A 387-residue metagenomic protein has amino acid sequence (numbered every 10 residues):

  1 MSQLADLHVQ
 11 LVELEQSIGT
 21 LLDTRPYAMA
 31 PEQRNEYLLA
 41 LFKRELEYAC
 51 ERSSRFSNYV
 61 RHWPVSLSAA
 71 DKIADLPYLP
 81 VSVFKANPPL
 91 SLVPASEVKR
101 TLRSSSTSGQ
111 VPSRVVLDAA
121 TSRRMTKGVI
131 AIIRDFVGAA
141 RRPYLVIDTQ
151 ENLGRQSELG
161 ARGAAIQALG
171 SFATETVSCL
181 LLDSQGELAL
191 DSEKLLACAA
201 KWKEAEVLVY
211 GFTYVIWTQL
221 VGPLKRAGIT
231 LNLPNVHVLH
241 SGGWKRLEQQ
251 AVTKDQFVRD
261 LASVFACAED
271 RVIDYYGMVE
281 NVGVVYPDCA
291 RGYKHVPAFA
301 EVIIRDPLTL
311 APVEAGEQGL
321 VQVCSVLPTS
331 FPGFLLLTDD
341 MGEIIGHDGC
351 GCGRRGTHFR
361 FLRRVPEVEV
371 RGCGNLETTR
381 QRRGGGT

Functional and structural regions predicted by a protein language model:
S2-Y48, Q156-G160, Q167-T387: Active-site glycine/GP-rich loop and adjacent strand/helix microenvironment that borders small-molecule binding pockets
E32, E36, E51-R103, V111-D118 (+2 more regions): Active-site diphosphate/adenylate-binding microenvironment
L41, E45, R52, F56 (+2 more regions): Alpha-helical packing segments of well-folded alpha/beta enzyme cores
R103-S106, V146-Q150, Y214, V238-G243: Short loop/turn segments at strand-loop or loop-helix junctions that form parts of catalytic or ligand-binding pockets
V111-V116, R134-L145, A173-L181: Short secondary-structure capping/junction motifs at helix and strand boundaries
V115-R123, G128, L159-G163, L224: "Short basic amphipathic alpha-helical interaction patches in structured regions
M125-A139, E193-K201: Conserved ATP-dependent adenylate/AMP-binding module captured primarily in the ANL superfamily
D135-L169: Conserved AMP-binding loop of ANL adenylate-forming enzymes
